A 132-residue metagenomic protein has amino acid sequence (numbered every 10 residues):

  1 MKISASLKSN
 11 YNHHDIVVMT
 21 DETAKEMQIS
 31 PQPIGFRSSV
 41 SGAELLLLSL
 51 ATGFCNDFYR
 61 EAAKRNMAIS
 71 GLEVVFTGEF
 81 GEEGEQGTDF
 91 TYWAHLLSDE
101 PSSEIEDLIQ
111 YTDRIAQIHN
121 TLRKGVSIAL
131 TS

Functional and structural regions predicted by a protein language model:
M1-L48, N56-S132: Extended beta-strand/beta-hairpin segments
